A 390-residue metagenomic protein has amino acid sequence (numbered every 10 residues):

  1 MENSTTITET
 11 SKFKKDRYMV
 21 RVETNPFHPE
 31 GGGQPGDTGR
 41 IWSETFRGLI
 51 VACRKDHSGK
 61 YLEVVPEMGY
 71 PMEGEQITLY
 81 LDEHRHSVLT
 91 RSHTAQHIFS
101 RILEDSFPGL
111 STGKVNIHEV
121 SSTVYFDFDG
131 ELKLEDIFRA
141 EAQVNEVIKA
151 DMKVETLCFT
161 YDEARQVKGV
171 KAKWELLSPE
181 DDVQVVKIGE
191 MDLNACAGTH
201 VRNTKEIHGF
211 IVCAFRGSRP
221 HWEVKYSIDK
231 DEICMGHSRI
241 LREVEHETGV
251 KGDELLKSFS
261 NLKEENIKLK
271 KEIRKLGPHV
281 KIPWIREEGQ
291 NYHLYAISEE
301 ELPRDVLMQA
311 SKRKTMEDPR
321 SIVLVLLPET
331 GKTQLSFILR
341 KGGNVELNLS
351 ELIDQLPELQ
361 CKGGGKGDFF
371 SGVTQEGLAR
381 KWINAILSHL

Functional and structural regions predicted by a protein language model:
M1-E75: Conserved nucleotide-binding/hydrolysis modules and their immediate coupling elements across P-loop/ASCE NTPase motors
E2-T6, E155-T160, E288-E301: Short amphipathic
M19-V20, H57-E67, S122-F128, L335-F337 (+1 more regions): A generic structural motif
P26-I41, P71-F126, K362-G367: Active/ligand-binding-proximal structured segments within catalytic/core domains that scaffold catalytic residues
G33, D192-I207, H293-L390: Glycine-rich, acidic loop segments that terminate in or are immediately followed by a histidine
V120, G130-S218: Non-catalytic interaction/regulatory segments
V201, G209, C213-K257, N261: A conserved active-site cap/scaffold subdomain adjacent to cofactor or substrate pockets
E243-G331: Hydrophobic helix-and-loop "lid/oligomerization" segment in the mid-to-C-terminal part of catalytic domains
